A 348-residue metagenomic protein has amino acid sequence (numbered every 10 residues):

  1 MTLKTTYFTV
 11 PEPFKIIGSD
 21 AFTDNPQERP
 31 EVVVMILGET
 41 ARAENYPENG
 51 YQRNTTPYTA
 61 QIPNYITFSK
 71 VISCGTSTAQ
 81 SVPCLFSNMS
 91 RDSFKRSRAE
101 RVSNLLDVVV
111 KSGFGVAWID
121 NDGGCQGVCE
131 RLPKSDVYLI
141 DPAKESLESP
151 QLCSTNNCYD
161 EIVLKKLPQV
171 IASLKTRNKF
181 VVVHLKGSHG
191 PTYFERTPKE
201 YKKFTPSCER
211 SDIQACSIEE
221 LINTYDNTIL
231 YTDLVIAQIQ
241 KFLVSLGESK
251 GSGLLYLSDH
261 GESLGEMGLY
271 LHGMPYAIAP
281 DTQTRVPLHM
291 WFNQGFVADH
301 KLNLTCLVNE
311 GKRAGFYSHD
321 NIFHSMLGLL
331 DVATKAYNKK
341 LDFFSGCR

Functional and structural regions predicted by a protein language model:
M1-E209, R285, S318-G346: Active-site-proximal alpha/beta segments of enzymes that process anionic O-linked groups
P13-N25, D233, A237-Q240, V244-S245 (+1 more regions): Short, motif-level signal for alpha-helix interfacial/capping segments enriched in acidic residues and aromatics/proline
R42-N54, A215-S217, L221, G261 (+2 more regions): Structured, soluble extracytoplasmic/luminal domains of envelope-associated proteins
G50-N54, E248-G251, L255-H300, Y337-K339: Histidine-centered active-site microenvironments of extracellular/periplasmic hydrolases and transferases
F86, L147-P150, R210-L221, K301-N309: Short glycine/proline-rich turn/loop motifs
S97-S103, E219-L230, I278-V286, V297-M326 (+2 more regions): A short beta-strand-to-alpha-helix junction
K165-Q169, S207-L254, T284, M290 (+2 more regions): A long, amphipathic alpha-helix that forms part of the scaffold/cap immediately adjacent to metal-dependent active
